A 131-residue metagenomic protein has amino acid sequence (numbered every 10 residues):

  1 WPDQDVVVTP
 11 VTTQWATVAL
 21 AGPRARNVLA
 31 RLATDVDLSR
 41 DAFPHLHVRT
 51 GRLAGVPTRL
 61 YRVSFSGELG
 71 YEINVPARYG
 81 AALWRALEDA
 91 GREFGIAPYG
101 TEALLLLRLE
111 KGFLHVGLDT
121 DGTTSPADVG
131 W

Functional and structural regions predicted by a protein language model:
W1-W131: Conserved, structured C-terminal
